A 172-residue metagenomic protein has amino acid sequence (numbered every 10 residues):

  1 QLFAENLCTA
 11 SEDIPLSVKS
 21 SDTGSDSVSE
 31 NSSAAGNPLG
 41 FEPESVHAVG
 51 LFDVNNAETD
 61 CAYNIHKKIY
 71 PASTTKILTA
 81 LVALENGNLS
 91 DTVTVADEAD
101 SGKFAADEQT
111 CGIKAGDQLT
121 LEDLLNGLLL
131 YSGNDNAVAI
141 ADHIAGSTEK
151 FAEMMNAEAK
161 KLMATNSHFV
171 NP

Functional and structural regions predicted by a protein language model:
F3-P172: Active-site-adjacent loops and short helices of periplasmic peptidoglycan-processing enzymes
